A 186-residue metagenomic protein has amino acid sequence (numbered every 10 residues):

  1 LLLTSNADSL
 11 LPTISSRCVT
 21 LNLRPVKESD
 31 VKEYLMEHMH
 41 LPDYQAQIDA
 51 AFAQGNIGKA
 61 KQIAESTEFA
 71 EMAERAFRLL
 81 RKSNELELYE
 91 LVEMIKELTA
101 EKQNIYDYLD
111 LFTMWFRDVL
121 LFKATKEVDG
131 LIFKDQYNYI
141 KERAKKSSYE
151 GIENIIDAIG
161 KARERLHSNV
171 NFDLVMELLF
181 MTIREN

Functional and structural regions predicted by a protein language model:
L1-S5: Structural recognition of the conserved hydrophobic beta-strand(s) that form the central parallel beta-sheet of P-loop
N6-L111, W115, F122-N186: Charged, glycine-rich active-site and insertion segments that engage polyanionic ligands
